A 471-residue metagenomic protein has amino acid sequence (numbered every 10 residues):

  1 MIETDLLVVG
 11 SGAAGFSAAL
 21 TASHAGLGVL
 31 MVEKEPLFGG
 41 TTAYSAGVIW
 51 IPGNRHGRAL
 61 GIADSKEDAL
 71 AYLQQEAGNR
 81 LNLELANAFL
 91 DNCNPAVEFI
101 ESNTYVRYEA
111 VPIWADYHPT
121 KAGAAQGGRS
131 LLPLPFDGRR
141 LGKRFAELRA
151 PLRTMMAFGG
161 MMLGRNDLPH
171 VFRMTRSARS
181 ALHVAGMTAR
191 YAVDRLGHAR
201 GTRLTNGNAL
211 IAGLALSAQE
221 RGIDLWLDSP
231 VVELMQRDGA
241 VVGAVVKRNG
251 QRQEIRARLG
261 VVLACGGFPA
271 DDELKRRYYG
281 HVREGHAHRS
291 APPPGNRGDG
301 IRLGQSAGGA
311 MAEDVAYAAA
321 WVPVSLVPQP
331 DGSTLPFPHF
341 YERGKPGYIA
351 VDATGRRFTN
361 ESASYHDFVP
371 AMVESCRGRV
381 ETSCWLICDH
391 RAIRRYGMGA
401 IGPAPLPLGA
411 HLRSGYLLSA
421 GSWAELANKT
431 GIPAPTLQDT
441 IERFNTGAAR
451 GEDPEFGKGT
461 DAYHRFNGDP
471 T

Functional and structural regions predicted by a protein language model:
M1-L6, H24, N208, A212: Extreme N-terminal leader/targeting segments of oxidoreductases
L6-M31: N-terminal Rossmann-like FAD-binding beta1-loop-alpha1 element of flavoenzymes
K34-D224, Y348-A350, R391-I393, G399 (+2 more regions): Conserved N-terminal/central alpha/beta ligand/cofactor-binding core
P36, P293, R343-K345: Short, small/polar residue-rich loop motifs at catalytic or cofactor-binding pockets
P119, Q126-G127, L134-H183, I301-L303 (+1 more regions): An anion/pyrophosphate-binding glycine-rich loop and adjacent beta-alpha core in soluble alpha-beta enzymes
G201-N208, E220, R248-P328: Glycine-rich loop(s) and the adjacent beta-strand/alpha-helix scaffold that form part
A218-V232, R256: A conserved beta-strand/loop element that lines the FAD pocket in flavoprotein oxidoreductases
E233, R237-A240, T436-T471: A glycine-rich dinucleotide-binding beta-alpha-beta segment and adjacent secondary-structure elements that constitute
